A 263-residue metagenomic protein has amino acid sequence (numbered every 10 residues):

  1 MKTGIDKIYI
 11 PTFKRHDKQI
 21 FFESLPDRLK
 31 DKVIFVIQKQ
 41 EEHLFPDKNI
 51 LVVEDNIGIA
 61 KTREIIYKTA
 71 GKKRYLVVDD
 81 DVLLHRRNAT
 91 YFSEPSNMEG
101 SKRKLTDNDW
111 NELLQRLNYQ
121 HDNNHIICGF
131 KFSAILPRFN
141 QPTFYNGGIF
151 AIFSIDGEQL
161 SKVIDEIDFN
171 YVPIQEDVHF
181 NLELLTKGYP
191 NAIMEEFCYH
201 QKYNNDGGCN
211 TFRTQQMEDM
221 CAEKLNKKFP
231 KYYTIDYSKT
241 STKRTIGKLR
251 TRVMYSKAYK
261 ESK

Functional and structural regions predicted by a protein language model:
G4-I10, K30-V36, K48-I50, Y75 (+2 more regions): Hydrophobic beta-strand segments of well-ordered beta-sheets in folded domains
G4-K7, K14-H16, N170-I174, V178-K263: C-terminal catalytic/acceptor-binding lobe
K7-L29, I37-F45: Short, well-formed alpha-helical segments that are part of the catalytic scaffolds of diverse glycosyltransferases
K14-H16, E41-E42, G58, D81-L83 (+3 more regions): Short, solvent-exposed loop/turn segments at secondary-structure junctions
Q19-F22, F45-P46, R86-A89, R138-T143 (+2 more regions): A short acidic (Asp/Glu
V36-V78, L83-E99: Active-site-proximal specificity loops/subdomain of glycosyltransferases
Y75-D79, I126-K131, N191-E195, T234-D236: A structural signal for short, well-ordered beta-strand segments and their strand-loop junctions that often border
H85-V178: Conserved catalytic core of nucleotide-sugar-dependent glycosyltransferases
